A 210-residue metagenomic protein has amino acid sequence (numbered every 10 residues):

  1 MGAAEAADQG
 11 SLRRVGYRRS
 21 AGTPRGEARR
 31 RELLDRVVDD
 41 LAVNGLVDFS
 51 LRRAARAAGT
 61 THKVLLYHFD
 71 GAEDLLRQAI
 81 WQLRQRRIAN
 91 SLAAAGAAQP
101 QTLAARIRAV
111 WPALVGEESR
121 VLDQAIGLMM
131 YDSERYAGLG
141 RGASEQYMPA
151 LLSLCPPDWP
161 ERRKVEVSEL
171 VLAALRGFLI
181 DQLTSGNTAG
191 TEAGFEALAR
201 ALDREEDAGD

Functional and structural regions predicted by a protein language model:
M1-A28, G209-D210: N-terminal intrinsically disordered/low-complexity leader segments
G22, R29-R36, V167: N-terminal positioning helix adjacent to the helix-turn-helix/winged-helix DNA-binding module
E32, R36, D40-D74, Q78: Helix-turn-helix
E32, R36-N44, N90, A94 (+2 more regions): Solvent-exposed, amphipathic alpha-helical segments
Q78, A89-R120, V167-V171, F195: Hydrophobic alpha-helical connector segments
W81-R87: Short, basic, alpha-helical segments at the C-terminal edge of helix-turn-helix-like DNA-binding modules
A113-R141: Amphipathic alpha-helical segments used for helix-helix packing
E134-R141, P156-D210: Hydrophobic/aromatic-rich alpha-helical bundle segments in the mid-to-C-terminal region
